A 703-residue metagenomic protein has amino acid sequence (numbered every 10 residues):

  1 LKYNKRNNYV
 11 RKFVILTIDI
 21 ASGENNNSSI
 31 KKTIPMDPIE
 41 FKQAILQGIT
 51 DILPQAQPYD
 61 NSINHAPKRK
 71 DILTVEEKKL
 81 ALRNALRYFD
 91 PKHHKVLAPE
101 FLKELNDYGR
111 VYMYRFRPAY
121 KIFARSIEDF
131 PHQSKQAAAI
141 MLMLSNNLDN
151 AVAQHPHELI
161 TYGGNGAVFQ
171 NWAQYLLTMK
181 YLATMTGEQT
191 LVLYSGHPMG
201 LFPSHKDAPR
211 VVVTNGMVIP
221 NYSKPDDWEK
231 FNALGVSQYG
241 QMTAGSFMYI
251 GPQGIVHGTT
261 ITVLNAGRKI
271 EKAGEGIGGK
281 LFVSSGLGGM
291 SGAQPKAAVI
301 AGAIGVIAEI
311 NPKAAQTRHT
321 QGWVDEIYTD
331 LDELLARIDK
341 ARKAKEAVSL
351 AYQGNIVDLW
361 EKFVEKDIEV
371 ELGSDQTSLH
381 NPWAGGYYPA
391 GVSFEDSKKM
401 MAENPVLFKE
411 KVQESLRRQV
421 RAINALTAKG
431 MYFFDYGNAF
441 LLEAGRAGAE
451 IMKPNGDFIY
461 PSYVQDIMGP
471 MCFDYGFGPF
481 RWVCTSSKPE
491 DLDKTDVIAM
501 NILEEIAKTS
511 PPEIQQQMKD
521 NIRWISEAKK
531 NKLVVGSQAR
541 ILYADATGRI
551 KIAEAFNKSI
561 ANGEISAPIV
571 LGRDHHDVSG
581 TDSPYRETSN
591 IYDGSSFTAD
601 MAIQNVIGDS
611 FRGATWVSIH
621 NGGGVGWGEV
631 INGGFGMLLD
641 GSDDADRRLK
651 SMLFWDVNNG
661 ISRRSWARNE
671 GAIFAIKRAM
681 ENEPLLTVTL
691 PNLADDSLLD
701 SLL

Functional and structural regions predicted by a protein language model:
Y3, K12-S28, K32: Short, positively charged and aromatic/hydrophobic N-terminal segments
K32-G258, L264-R268, K272-E275, M468-S618 (+2 more regions): N-terminal ligand-binding/catalytic initiation module
S145-D149, A153-H157, E229-M242, M248 (+8 more regions): Catalytic cofactor-binding cores of redox enzymes
T190-S195, V213, S284, I307-A308 (+5 more regions): General beta-strand structural signal in soluble alpha/beta enzymes
G240-L264, R268, G278-L281, L287-K345 (+5 more regions): Catalytic or ion-translocation cores adjacent to nucleophile or general acid/base/metal-coordination motifs in diverse
E333-I552: Core active-site phosphate/anionic-ligand binding loop and the adjoining beta-turn-alpha structural block in enzyme
L350, T687-D700: Flexible inter-domain linker/hinge segments
